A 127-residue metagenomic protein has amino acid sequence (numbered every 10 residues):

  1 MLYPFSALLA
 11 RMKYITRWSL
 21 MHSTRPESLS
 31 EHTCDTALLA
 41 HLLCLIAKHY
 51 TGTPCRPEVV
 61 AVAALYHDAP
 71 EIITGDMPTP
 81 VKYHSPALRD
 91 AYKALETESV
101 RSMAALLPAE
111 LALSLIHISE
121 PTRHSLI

Functional and structural regions predicted by a protein language model:
M1-S19: Short alpha-helical hairpin
F5, G52-L65: Alpha-helical scaffolds flanking conserved acidic
T24-E58: Alpha-helical phosphate/pyrophosphate-handling elements in metalloenzyme active cores
T36-L39, E96-A104: An active-site-proximal "capping" alpha-helix that borders the catalytic cofactor pocket
C44-K48, I72-V81, A104-L107, L111: Membrane-helix exit/interface motif
L65, A69-I73: Active-site His/Glu-centered metal-binding helix of metallohydrolases
V81-V100: Divalent-cation-assisted or electrostatically stabilized phosphate/pyrophosphate-binding catalytic cores
I116-I127: Single conserved hydrophobic/aromatic residue that forms the stacking wall/gate of nucleotide- or nucleobase-binding
